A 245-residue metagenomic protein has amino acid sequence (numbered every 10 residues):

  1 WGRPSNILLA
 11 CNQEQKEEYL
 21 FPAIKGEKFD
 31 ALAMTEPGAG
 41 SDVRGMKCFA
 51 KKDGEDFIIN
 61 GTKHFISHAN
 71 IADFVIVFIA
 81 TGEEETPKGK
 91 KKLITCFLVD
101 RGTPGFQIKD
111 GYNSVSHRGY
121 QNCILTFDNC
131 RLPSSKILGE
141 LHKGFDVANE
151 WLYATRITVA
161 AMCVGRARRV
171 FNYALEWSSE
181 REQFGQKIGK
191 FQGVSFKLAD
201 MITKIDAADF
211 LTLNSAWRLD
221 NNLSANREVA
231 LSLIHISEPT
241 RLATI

Functional and structural regions predicted by a protein language model:
W1-E27, S67-F74, L219: Internal helix-loop-helix
G26-M34: A short, Trp-centered hydrophobic/proline-enriched beta-strand micro-motif
C48-K51: A structural signal for short hydrophobic beta-strand segments in well-ordered beta-sheet cores
N60-I108: A short core secondary-structure module
C96, F106-A207: Glycine-rich beta->alpha junctions and the first turn(s) of the following alpha-helix
A199-N221: Active-site pocket-lining segment
I234-H235, P239-I245: Single conserved hydrophobic/aromatic residue that forms the stacking wall/gate of nucleotide- or nucleobase-binding
